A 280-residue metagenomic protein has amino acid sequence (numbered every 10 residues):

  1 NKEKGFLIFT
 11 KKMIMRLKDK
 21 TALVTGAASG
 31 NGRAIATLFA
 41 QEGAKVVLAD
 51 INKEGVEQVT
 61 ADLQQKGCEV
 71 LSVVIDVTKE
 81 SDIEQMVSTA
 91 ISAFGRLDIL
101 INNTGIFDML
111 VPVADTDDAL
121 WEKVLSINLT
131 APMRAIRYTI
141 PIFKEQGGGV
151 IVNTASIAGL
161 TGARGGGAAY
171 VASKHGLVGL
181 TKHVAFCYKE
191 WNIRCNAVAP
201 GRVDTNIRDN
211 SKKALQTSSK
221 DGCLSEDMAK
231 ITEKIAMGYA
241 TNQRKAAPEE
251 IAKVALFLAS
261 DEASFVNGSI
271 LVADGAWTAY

Functional and structural regions predicted by a protein language model:
R16, F94, M133-I136, R244-A273 (+1 more regions): C-terminal substrate-recognition "lid" of short-chain dehydrogenase/reductases
L17-V47: Canonical Rossmann dinucleotide-binding motif of NAD(H)/NADP(H)-dependent dehydrogenases/reductases, specifically
V111-V113, D117-L125, A236: Substrate-binding pocket helix/loop in short-chain dehydrogenase/reductase
I136, S173, T181: Active-site helix of classical SDR
P141, F186-C187, S264: Alpha-helical segment proximal to the catalytic Tyr-Lys
S156: Residue(s) in the substrate-gating loop at a strand-loop-helix junction that position the organic substrate next
K189, R194, V266-G268: Short, small/polar-rich loop/turn modules that mediate ligand/substrate recognition or access, typified
